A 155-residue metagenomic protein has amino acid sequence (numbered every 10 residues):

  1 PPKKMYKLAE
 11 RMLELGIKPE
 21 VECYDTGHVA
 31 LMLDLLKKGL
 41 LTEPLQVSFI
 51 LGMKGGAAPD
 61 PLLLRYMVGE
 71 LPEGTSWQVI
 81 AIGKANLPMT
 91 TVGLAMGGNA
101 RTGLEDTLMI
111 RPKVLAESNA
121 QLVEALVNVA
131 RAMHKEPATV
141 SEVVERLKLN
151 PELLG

Functional and structural regions predicted by a protein language model:
P1-E105, A116: Catalytic alpha/beta core domains of metabolic enzymes, predominantly
M53, P88, V114, Q121 (+1 more regions): Short, surface-exposed, charged/polar-biased interaction segments
T107-M109: A short, flexible beta-alpha/helix-coil linker loop
R111-P137: C-terminal helical cap(s) of enzyme catalytic domains, especially alpha/beta-barrels
N128-G155: Mid-to-C-terminal alpha-helical segments outside catalytic/metal-binding sites
